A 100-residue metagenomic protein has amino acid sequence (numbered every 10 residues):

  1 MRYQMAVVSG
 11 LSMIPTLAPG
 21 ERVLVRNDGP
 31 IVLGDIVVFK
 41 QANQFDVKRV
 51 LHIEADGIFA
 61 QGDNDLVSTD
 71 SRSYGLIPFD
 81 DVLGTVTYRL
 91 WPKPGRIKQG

Functional and structural regions predicted by a protein language model:
M1-G100: Extended hydrophobic leader/signal-anchor segments used for secretion and membrane insertion
